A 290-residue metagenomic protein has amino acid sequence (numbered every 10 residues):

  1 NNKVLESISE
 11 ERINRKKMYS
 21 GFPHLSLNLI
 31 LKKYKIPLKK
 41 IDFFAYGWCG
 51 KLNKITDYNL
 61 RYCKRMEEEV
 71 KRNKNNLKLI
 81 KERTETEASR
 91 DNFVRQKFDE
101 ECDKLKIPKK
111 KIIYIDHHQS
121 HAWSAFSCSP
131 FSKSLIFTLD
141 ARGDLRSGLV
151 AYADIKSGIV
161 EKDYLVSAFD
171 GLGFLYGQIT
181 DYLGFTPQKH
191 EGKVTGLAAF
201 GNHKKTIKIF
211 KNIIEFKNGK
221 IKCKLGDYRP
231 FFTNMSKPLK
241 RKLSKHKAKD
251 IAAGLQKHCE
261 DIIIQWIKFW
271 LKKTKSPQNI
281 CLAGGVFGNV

Functional and structural regions predicted by a protein language model:
N1-V290: Short acidic/glycine-rich loops and adjacent helix/strand connectors that line catalytic pockets where negatively
